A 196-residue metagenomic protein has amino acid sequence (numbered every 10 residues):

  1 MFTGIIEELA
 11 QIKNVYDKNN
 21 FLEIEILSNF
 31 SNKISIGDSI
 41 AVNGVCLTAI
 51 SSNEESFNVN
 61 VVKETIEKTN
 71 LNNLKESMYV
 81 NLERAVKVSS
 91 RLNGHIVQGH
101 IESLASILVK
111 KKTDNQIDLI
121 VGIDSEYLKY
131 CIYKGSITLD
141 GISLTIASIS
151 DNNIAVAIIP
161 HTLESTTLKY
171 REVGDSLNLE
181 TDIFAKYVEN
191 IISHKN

Functional and structural regions predicted by a protein language model:
M1-N196: Conserved loop->alpha-helix
